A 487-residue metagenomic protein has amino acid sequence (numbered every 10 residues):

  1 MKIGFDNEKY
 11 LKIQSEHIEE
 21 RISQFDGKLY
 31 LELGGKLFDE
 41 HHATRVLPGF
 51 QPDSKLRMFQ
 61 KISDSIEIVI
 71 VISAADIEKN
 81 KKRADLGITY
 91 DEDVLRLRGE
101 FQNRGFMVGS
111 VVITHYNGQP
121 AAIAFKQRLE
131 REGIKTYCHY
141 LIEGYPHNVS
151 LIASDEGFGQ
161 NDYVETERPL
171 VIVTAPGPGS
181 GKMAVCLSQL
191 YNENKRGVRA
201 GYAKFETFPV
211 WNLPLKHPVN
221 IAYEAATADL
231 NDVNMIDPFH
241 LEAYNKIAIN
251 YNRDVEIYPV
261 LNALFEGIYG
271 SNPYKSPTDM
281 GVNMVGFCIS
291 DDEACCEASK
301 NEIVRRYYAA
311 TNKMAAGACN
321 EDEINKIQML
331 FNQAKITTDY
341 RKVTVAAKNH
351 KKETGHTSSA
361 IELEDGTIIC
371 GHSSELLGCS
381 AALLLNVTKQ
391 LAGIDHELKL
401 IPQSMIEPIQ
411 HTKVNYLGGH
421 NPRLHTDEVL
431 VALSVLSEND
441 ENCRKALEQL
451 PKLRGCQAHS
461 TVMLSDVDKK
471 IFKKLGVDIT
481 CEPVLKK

Functional and structural regions predicted by a protein language model:
M1-T174, Q189-H350, H356, L363-D365 (+2 more regions): Flexible phosphate-sensing "switch/lid" loops adjacent to ATP/NTP-binding sites across phosphate-transfer
G177-P178: The conserved Walker
V185: Hydrophobic positions on the alpha1 helix immediately C-terminal to the Walker A/P-loop
G201, S373-E375: Residue-level structural signal for beta-strand termini and adjacent loop
L376-A392: A short, polar/charged loop-to-alpha-helix boundary motif
D395: Long C-terminal interaction/binding lobes of large macromolecular proteins
K399-G419: Active-site pocket-lining segment
